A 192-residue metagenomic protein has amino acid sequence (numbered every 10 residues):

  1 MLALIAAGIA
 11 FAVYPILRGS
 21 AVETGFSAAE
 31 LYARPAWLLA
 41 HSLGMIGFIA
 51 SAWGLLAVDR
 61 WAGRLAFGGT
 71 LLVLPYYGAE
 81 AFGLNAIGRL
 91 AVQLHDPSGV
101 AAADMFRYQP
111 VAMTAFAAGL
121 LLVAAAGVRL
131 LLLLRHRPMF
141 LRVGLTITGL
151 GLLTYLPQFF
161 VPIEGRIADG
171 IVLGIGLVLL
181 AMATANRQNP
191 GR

Functional and structural regions predicted by a protein language model:
M1-R192: Hydrophobic, aromatic-enriched alpha-helical segments typical of multi-pass transmembrane helices
